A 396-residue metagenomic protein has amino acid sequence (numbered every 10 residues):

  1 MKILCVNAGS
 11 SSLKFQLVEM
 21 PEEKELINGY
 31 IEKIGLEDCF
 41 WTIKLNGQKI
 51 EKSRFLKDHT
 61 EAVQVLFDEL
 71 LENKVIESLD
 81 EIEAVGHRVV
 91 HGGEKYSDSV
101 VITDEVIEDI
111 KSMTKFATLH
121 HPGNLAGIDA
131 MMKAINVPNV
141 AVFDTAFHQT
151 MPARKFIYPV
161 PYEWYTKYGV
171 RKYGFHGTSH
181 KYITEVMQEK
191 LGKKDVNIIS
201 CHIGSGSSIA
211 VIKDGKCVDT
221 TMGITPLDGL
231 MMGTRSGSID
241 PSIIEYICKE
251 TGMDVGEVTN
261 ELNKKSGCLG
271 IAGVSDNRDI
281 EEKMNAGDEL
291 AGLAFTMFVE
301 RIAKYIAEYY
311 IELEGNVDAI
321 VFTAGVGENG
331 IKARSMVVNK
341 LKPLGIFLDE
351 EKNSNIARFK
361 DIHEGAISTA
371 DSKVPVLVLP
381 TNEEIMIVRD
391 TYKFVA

Functional and structural regions predicted by a protein language model:
I3, S12-K57, G223: Short glycine-rich, Thr/Ser-proximal phosphate-binding strand/loop in the N-terminal lobe of ATP-dependent enzymes
A8-G9, H87-V90, I203-S205, I320-G330: Glycine-rich beta-strand-to-loop/alpha-helix junction loops that act as flexible
E69-E83, M187-G192, I306-D318: Phosphate/pyrophosphate-binding loops at sites that engage ATP/ADP/AMP, CoA/4′-phosphopantetheine, polyphosphate
K74-H120, V140, F147-K155: Short beta-strand-loop/turn "lid" adjacent to the catalytic site in phosphate-handling enzymes
F147-I247: Glycine-rich phosphate-binding loop of actin/hexokinase-like ATP-binding domains
K213, V218-D254, N260, A324-R358 (+1 more regions): Catalytic phosphate/nucleotide-handling subdomain of diverse soluble enzymes
N260, K264-I271, N277-E314: Adenine-nucleotide phosphate-binding core of ATP-dependent small-molecule kinases
G292, T296-D318, G327-A396: Internal helix-turn-beta structural module
